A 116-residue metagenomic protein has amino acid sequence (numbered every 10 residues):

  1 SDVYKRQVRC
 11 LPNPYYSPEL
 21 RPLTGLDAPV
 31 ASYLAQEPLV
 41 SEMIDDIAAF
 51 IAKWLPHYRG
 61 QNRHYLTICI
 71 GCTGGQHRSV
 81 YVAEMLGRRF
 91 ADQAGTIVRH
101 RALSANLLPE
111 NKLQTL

Functional and structural regions predicted by a protein language model:
D2-Y4: Short, small-residue-biased leader/transition segments that mark boundaries at the very start of proteins
V8-D45: Charged, amphipathic alpha-helical linker segments immediately N-terminal to NTP-binding catalytic cores
L11-P14, L55, G74: Conserved NTP phosphate-binding and transfer environment spanning the P-loop NTPase/kinase superfamily
I47-F50: Surface-exposed, low-hydrophobicity interaction/linker segments
K53-R59: Pre-Walker A adenine-sensing motif
H64-G87: Catalytic cysteine-centered active loop of the rhodanese-like fold, especially the PTP/DSP P-loop
A94-S104: Short beta-strand-centered segment that lines the nucleotide-binding/catalytic pocket of NTP-utilizing
S104-L116: Charge-rich, low-complexity intrinsically disordered segments
